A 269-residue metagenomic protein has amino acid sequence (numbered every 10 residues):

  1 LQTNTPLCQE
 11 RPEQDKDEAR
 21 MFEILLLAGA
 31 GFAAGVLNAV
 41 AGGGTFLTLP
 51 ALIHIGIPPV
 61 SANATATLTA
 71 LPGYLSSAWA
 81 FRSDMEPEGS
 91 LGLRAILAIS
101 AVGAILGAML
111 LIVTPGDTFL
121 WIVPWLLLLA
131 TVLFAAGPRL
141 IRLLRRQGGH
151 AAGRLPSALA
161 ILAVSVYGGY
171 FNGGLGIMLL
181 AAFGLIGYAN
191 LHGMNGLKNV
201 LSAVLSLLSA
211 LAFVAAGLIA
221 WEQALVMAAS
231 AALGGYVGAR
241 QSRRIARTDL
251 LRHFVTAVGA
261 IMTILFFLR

Functional and structural regions predicted by a protein language model:
P6-R20: Short, Lys/Arg-enriched N-terminal segments with co-localized hydrophobic residues within the first ~10-30 amino acids
D17-V60, R145-N195: Selected transmembrane alpha-helices and immediately adjacent juxtamembrane segments of polytopic inner-membrane
E23-L27, G92, I96, L120-V123 (+3 more regions): Residue-level signature of transmembrane alpha-helical entry/exit and packing/kink sites in multi-pass membrane
I24, T67, P124-L127, T131 (+3 more regions): Residues within membrane-spanning alpha-helices of integral membrane proteins, especially the hydrophobic core/packing
T65-T118, S206-H253: Selective hydrophobic functional segments
S76-E86, W125-H150, I261-R269: Transmembrane helix exit motif
A163-G173, S209-A215, M262-R269: Hydrophobic alpha-helical transmembrane segments in multi-pass integral membrane proteins
